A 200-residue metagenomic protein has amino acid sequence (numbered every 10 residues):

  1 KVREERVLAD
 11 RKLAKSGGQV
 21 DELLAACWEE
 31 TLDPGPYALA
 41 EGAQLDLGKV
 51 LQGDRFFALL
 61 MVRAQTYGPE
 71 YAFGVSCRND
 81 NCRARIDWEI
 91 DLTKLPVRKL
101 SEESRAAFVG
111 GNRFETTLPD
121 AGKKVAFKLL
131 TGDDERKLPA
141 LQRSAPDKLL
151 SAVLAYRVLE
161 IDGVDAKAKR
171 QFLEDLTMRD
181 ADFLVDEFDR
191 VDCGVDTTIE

Functional and structural regions predicted by a protein language model:
V2-E200: Long C-terminal interaction/binding lobes of large macromolecular proteins
